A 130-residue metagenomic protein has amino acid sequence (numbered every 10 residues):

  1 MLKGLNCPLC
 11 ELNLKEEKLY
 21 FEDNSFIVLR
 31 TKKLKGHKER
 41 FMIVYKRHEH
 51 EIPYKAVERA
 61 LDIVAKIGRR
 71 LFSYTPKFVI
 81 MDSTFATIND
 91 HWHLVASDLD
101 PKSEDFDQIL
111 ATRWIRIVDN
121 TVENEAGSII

Functional and structural regions predicted by a protein language model:
M1-I130: HIT superfamily nucleotide-processing domains
